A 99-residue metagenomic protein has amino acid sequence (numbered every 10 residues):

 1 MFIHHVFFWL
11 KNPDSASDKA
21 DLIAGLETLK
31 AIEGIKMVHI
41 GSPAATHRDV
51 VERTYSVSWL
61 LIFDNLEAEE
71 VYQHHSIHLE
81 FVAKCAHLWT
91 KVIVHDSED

Functional and structural regions predicted by a protein language model:
M1-S56, L60, D64-V71, E98-D99: Short S/T/G/P-rich N-terminal loop/turn motif that feeds into the first structured element of a domain
I35-I40, K84-D96: Conserved short beta-strand edge segments in small beta-sheet-based binding/regulatory domains
D64-V92: C-terminal structural segments of small proteins and small subunits
